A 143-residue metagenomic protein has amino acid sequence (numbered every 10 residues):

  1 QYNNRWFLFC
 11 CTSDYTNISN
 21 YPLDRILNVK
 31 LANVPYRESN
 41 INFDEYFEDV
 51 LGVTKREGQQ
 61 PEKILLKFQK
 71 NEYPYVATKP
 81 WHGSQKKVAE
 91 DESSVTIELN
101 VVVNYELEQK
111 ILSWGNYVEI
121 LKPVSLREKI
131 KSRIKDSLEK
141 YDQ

Functional and structural regions predicted by a protein language model:
Q1-K55, P61-I64: Core beta-strand-centered patch of the WYL/Sm-like small regulatory domain
E48-Q143: Polybasic (Lys/Arg-rich)
